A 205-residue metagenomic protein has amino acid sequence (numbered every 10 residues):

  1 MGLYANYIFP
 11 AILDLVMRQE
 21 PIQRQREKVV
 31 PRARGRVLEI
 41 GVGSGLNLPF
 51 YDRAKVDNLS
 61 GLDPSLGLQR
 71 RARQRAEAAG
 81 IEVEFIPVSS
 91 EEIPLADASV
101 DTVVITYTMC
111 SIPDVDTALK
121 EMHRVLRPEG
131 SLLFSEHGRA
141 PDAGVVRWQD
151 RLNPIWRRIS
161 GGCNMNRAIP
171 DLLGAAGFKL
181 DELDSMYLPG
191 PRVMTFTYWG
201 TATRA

Functional and structural regions predicted by a protein language model:
V16-R36, L46-F50: Conserved alpha-helix/loop element of class I SAM-dependent methyltransferases that forms part of the SAM/SAH-binding
L38-I40, S44-E92: Class I SAM-dependent methyltransferase SAM/SAH-binding core
V88-V103: A short acidic, Gly/Pro-enriched loop at the edge of an enzyme's catalytic core that lines a small-molecule cofactor
D101-D114: A short SAM/SAH-binding and catalytic strip from SAM-dependent methyltransferases
D116-P128: A short glycine-rich, Lys/Arg-flanked "PGG" loop and its adjoining helix->strand segment in the class I
E129-H137: Conserved beta-strand signature within the Rossmann-like core of class I S-adenosyl-L-methionine
G161-G177: Short alpha-helix
F178, S185-A205: Core SAM-dependent methyltransferase catalytic element
